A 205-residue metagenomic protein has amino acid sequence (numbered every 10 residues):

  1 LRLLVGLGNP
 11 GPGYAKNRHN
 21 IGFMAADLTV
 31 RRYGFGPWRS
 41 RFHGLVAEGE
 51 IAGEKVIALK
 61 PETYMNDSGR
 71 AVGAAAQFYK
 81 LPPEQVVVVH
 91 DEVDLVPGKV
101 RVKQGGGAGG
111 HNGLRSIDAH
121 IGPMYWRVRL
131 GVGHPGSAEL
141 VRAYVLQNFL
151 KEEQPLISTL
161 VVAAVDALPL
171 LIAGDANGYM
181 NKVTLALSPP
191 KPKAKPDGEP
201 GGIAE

Functional and structural regions predicted by a protein language model:
L1-G105, L114-V128, P135-L140, P155-V162 (+1 more regions): Nucleotide and nucleotide-moiety/phosphate-recognizing core
R101-G107, V145-F149: Short glycine-enriched, charge-decorated loop/helix-capping segments at active-site entrances that position
L130-G133, F149: Short, loop-centered acidic/histidine patches that primarily coordinate divalent metals
